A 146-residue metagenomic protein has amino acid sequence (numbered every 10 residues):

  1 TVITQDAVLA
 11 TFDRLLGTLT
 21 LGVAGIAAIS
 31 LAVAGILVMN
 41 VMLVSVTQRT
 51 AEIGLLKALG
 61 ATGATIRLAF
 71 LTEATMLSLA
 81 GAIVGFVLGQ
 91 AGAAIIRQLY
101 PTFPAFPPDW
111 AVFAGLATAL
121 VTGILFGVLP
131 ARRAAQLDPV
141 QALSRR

Functional and structural regions predicted by a protein language model:
T1-A27: Peri-transmembrane interface segments
D6, L16, D109-W110, V140: Conserved activation segment
F12, L59-T62, L143: Intrinsic disorder/low-complexity segments
L21-R97, W110-F126, P130: Transmembrane alpha-helical interface segments in multi-pass membrane proteins
P104-P107: Interfacial loop-to-helix junctions that mark the boundaries of transmembrane helices in multi-pass membrane
A131-R146: Short cytosolic juxtamembrane segments of multi-pass membrane proteins
